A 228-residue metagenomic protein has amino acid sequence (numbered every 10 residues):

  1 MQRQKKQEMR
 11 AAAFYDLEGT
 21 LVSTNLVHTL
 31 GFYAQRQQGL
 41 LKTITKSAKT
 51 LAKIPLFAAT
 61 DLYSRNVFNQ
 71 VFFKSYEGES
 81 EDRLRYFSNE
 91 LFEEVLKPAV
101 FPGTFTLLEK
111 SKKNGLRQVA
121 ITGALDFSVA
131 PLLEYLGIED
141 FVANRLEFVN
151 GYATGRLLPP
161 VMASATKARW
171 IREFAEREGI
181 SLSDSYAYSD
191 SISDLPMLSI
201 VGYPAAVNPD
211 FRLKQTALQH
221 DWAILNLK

Functional and structural regions predicted by a protein language model:
Q2-R10, Y86, E93-K228: C-terminal cap/substrate-recognition subdomain and adjoining C-terminal extension of metal-dependent phosphatase-like
Q2-T60: Active-site neighborhood of HAD-like aspartate-dependent phosphohydrolases
D16-L17, V71, F141, Y152: Residue-level signal for pocket-adjacent positions within structured domains
T24, L62, N66, G78 (+1 more regions): Electropositive phosphate-/nucleotide-binding environments in soluble metabolic enzymes
Q37, L62, P102, T106: Short acidic (Asp/Glu) patches
L51, R65-F68: N-terminal alpha-helical segment
V67-P102: Metal-dependent phosphoesterase signature
